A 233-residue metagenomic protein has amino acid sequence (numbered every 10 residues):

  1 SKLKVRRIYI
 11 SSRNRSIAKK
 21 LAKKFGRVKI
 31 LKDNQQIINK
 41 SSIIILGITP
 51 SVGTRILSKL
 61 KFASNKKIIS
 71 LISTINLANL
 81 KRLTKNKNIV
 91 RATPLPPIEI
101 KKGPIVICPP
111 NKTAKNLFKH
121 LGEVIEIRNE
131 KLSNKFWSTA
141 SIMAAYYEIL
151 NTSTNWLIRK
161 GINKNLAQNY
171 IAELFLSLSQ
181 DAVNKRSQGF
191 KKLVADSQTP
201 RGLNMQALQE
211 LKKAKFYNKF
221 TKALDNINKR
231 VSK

Functional and structural regions predicted by a protein language model:
S1, Y9, R15-I107: Rossmann-like NAD(P)(H) cofactor-binding subdomain of soluble oxidoreductases
I8, A18, I37, G53 (+3 more regions): Small-residue helix-packing motif on alpha-helices
R15, N34-Q35, N111, K164 (+2 more regions): Residues at or immediately preceding the N-termini of alpha-helices
A18, S41, G53, L77 (+8 more regions): A general structural signal for well-ordered alpha-helical segments in protein cores
K40, A63, H120-L121, P200: Structured helix-beta-strand junction loops
N79-N88, G103-K185, N226-R230: Internal alpha-helical scaffold of NAD(P)-dependent oxidoreductase catalytic cores
A172, L176-K233: NAD(P)-dependent Rossmann-like dehydrogenase/reductase catalytic/cofactor-binding core
